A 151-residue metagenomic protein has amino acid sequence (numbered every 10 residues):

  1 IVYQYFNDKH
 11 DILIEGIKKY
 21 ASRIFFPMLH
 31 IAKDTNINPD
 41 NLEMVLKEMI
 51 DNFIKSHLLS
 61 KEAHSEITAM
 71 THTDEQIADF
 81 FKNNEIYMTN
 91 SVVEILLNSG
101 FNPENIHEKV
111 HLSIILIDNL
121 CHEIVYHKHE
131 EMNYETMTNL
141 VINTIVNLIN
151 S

Functional and structural regions predicted by a protein language model:
I1-D11, E15: Helix-turn-helix
D11, E15, K19-L58, P103 (+1 more regions): Hydrophobic alpha-helical connector segments
G16, Y20, I24, M28 (+5 more regions): Hydrophobic recognition helices of helix-based DNA-binding modules
I31-P39, L59-S65, M70-E75, E85-V110 (+1 more regions): Hydrophobic alpha-helical bundle segments that form small-molecule/ligand-binding pockets
E43, K47-I54, I86-V93, L97 (+3 more regions): An amphipathic alpha-helix signature
S65-I67, A78, L97-T144: Hydrophobic/aromatic-rich alpha-helical bundle segments in the mid-to-C-terminal region
